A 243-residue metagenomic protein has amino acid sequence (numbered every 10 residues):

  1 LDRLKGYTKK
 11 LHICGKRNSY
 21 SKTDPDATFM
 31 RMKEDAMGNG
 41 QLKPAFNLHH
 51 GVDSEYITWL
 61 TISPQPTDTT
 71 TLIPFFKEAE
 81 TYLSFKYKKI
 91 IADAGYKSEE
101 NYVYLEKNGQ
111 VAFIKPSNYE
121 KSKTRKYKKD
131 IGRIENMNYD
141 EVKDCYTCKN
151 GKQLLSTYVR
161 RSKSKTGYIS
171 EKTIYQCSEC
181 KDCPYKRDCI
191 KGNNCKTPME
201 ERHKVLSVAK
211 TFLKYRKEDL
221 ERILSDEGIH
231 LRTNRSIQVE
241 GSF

Functional and structural regions predicted by a protein language model:
L1-F243: Anion-binding and metal-coordination hotspots
